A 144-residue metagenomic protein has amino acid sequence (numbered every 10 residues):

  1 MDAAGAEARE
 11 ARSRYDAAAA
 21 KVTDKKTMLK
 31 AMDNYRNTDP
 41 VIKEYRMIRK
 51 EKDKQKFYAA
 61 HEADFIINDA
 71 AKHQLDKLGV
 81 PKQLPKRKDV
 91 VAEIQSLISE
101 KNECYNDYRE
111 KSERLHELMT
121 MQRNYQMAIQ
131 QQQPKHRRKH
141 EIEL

Functional and structural regions predicted by a protein language model:
M1-L144: Extended intrinsically disordered terminal tails
